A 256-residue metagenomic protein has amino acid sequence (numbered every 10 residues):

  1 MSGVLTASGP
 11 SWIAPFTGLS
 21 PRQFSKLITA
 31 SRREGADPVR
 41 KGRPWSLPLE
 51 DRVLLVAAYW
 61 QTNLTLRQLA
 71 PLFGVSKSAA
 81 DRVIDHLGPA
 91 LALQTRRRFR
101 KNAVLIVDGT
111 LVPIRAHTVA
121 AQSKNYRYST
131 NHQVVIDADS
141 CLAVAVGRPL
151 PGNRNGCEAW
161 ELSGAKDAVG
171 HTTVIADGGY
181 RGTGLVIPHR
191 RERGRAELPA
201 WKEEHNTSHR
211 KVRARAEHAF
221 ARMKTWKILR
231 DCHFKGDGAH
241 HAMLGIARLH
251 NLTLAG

Functional and structural regions predicted by a protein language model:
M1-G42: Charged, often Cys/His-bearing segments associated with DNA-binding zinc-finger transcription factors
S25, V53, H240-M243: Non-catalytic, well-ordered alpha-helical scaffold segments
I28, V56-A57, E161: A cross-family signal for key residues in well-ordered alpha-helices that form functional helical elements
D37-P38, D51, W201-E203: Glycine/charged-rich beta-loop-alpha catalytic/anionic-binding loops adjacent to active sites
P48-T62: Short, amphipathic alpha-helical "recognition" segments used to contact nucleic acids or chromatin
Q68, L72-G256: Short, well-ordered secondary-structure "scaffold" segments embedded in the functional core of diverse domains
